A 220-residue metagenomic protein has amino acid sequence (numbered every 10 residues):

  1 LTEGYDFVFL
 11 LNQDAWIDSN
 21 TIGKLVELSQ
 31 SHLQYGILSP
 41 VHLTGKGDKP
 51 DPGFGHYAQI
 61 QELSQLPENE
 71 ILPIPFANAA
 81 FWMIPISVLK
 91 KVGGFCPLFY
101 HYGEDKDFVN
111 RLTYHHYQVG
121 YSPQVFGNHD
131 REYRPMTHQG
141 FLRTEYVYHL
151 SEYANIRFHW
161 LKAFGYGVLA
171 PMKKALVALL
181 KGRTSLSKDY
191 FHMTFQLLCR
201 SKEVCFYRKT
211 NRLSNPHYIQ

Functional and structural regions predicted by a protein language model:
L1-T2, N110: Short, conserved alpha-helix that lines the donor NDP-sugar binding/gating region of sugar-transfer enzymes
Y5, L33-Y35, Y117: Short, high-confidence coil segments that cap the C-terminus of an alpha-helix and link into the following beta-strand
Y5-W16: Short beta-strand-to-loop acidic/aromatic patch adjacent to the donor-nucleotide binding site
N20-P52: Conserved donor NDP-sugar-binding/catalytic core segment of glycosyltransferases
H56-P75: Short, flexible, basic/aromatic active-site loop/helix in glycosyltransferases
F76-I84, V88-G93, L98-F126: A short, conserved alpha-helix in the catalytic core of glycosyltransferases
Y114-Y121, F126-L150: Nucleotide-sugar-dependent glycosyltransferase catalytic core
G140-H149, R157-Q220: Non-catalytic, C-terminal membrane-associated alpha-helical segments of glycosyltransferases
